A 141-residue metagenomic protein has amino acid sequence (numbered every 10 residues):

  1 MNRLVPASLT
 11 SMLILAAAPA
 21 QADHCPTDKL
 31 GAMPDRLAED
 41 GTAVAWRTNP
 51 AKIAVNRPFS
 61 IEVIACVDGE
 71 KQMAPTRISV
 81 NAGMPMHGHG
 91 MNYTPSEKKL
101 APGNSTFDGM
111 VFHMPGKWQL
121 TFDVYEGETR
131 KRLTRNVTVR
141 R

Functional and structural regions predicted by a protein language model:
M1-L9: Bacterial N-terminal signal peptides that target proteins for export
A17-P19: N-terminal signal peptide c-region/cleavage motif recognized by signal peptidases
A22-Q119, D123-R141: Contiguous segments within soluble domain cores/interaction surfaces
